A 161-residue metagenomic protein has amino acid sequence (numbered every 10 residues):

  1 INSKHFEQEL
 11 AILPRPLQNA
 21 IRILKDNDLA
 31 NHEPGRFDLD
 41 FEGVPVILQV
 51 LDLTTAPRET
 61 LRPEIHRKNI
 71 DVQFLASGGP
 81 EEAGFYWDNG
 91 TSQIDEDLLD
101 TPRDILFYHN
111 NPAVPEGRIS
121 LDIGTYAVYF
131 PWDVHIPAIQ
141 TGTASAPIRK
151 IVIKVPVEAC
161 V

Functional and structural regions predicted by a protein language model:
I1-V50: A short, N-terminal "cap"/entry segment at the start of jelly-roll beta-barrel domains of the cupin/DSBH fold
F6-L10, P16-Q18, Q93-F107: Compositionally biased, non-globular sequence tracts
E42-G43, R58-D71, T91-D100, V114 (+1 more regions): A short beta-loop-beta micro-motif enriched in histidine and acidic residues
L48-H66, A76-Q93, P131: Conserved short histidine dyad/triad with adjacent acidic residue
R67-E82, N89, D97-N110, K154-V155: Short, conserved beta-strand element in jelly-roll/cupin
V72, Y126-V128, S145-V161: A short hydrophobic beta-strand segment most commonly corresponding to one strand of the jelly-roll/cupin
F107-V114, D133-P137: Active-site glycine-rich loop that binds ribose-phosphate moieties when present
I119-Q140: Conserved metal-binding segment of the jelly-roll/cupin
